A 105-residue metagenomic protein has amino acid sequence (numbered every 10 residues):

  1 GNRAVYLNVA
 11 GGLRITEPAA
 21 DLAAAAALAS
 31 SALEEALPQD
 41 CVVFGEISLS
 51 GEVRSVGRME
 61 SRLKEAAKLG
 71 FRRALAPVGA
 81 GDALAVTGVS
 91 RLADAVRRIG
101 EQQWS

Functional and structural regions predicted by a protein language model:
G1-S105: Peripheral, non-AAA+ core regions of ATP-driven protein-machinery
